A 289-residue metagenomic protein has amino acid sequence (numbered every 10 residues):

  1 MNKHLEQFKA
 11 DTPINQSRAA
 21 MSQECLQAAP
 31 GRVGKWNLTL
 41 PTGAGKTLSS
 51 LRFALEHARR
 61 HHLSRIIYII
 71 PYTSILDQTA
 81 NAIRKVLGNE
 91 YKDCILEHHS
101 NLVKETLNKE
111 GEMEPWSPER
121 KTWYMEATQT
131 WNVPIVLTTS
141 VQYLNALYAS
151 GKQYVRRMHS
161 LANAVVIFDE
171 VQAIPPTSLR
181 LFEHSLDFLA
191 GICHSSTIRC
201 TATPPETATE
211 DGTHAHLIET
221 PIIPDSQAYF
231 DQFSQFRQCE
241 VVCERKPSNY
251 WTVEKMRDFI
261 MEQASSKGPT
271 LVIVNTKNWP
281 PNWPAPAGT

Functional and structural regions predicted by a protein language model:
M1-N37, E56: ATP-dependent helicase/translocase motor core
L38-T47, E170-G212: Conserved helicase ATPase motor motifs in RecA-like P-loop NTPase domains
T47-H62: Walker A/P-loop NTP-binding motif
L63-L87, H99-V103, E206, K277: Conserved Walker A/P-loop ATP-binding site and its immediately adjacent core in helicase/helicase-like ATPase domains
R65-L76, I260-G288: Conserved strand-helix element at the start of the C-terminal RecA-like helicase core
N89-Y148: Inter-Walker segment of RecA-like/P-loop motor cores
V136, V141-L144, Y154-I192: SF2 helicase catalytic motif II
A202-Q263: Interdomain hinge/linker at the junction between the two RecA-like core domains of SF2 helicases
